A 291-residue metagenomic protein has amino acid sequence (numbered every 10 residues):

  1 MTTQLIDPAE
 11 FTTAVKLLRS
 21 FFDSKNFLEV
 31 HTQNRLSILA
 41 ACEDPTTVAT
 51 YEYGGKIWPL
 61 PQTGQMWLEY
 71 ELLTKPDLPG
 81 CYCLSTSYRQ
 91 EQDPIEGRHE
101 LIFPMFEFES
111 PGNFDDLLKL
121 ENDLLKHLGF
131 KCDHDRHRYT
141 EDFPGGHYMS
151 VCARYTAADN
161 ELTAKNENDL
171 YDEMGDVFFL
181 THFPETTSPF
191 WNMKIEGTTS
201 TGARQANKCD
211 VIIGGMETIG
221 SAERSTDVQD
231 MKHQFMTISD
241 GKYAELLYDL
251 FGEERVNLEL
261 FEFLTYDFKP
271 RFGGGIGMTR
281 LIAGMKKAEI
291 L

Functional and structural regions predicted by a protein language model:
M1-T47: TRNA-binding/sensing appendages of the translation machinery
E10-A14, N113-L120: Short amphipathic alpha-helical segments
R35-L39, H137-G145, F183-E185: A glycine-rich phosphate-binding loop feature that marks nucleotide/adenosyl-phosphate handling sites
T46-P111, P144-L291: A translation/RNA-centric and nucleic-acid-associated enzymatic feature enriched in Class II aminoacyl-tRNA synthetases
L118-G129: Short amphipathic C-terminal alpha-helix that caps PH/PH-like domains
L128-T140: Flexible helix-coil linker/hinge segments at domain or subdomain boundaries
